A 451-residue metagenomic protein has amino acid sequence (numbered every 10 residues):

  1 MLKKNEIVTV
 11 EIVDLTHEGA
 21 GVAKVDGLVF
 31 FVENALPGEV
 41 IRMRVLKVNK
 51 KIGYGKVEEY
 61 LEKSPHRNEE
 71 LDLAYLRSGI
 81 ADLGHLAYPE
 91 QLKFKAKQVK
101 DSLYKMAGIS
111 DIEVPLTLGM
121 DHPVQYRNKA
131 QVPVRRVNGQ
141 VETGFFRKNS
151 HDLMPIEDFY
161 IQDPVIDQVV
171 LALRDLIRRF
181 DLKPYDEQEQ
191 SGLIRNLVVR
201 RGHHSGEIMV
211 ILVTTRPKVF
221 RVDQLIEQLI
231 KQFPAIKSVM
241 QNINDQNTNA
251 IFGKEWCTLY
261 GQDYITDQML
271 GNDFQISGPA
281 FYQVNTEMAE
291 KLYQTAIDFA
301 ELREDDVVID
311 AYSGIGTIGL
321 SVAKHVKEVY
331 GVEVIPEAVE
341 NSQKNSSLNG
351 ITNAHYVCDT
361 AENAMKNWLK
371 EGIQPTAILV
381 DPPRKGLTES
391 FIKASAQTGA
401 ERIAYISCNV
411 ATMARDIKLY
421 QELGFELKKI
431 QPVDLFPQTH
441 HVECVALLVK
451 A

Functional and structural regions predicted by a protein language model:
M1-A74, H355-Y356: Terminal RNA-binding accessory module
L2-E6, H17, P217, R221-A451: Rossmann-like S-adenosyl-L-methionine
G21-D26, G144-R147, I211-V213, S342: Short, acidic/hydrophobic/Gly-rich beta-strand patch recurrent on exposed beta strands that often constitutes part
E58-E69, L73-P184, H204: Extended interfacial segments that mediate partner engagement and assembly in macromolecular machines
P115-P123, E187, N196, P432-L435: Short, solvent-exposed loop/turn elements at beta->coil junctions and helix N-caps that rim active or binding pockets
L153-R195, R216-M240: Internal alpha/beta scaffold segment
V198-G202, I208-K218: Carbohydrate-binding surface patches
